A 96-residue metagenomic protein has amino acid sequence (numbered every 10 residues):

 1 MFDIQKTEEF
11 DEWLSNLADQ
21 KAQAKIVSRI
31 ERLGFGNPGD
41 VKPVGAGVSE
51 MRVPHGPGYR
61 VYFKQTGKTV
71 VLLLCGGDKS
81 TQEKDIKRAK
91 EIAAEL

Functional and structural regions predicted by a protein language model:
F2-E31: Solvent-exposed, charged helical/coil patches that constitute nucleic-acid or partner-interaction surfaces
D3-I4, E12, Q23, P38 (+2 more regions): Enriched for short, Lys/Arg-rich terminal
L17, L33, L72-L74: Generic leucine side-chain signal with a strong bias for well-ordered alpha-helical environments
S28-H55: A short, surface-exposed loop/turn module that caps and links secondary-structure elements
